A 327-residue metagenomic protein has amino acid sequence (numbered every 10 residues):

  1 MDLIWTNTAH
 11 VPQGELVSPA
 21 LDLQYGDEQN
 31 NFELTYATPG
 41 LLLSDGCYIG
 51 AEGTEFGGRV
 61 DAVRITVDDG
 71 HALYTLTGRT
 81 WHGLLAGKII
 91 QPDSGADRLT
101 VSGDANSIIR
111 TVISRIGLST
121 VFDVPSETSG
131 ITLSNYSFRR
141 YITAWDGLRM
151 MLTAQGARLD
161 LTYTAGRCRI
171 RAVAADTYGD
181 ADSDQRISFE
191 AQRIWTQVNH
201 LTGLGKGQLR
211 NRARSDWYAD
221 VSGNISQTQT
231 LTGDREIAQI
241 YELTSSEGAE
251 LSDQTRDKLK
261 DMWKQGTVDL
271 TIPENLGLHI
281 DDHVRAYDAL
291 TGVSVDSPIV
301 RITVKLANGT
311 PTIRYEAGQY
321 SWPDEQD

Functional and structural regions predicted by a protein language model:
M1-E15: Polar/acidic, low-complexity leader/linker segments enriched in S/T/G and N/D
V11, P19, Q24-G26, L41-L43 (+1 more regions): Hydrophobic beta-strand core residues of beta-sandwich domains
L21-P39, H71-L84, G203, M262-I272 (+2 more regions): Oligomerization/assembly interface segments of phage tail-like spikes and tubes
L34, G78, D93-F122, S137-Y163 (+3 more regions): Amphipathic, non-transmembrane alpha-helical segments in extracytoplasmic/periplasmic proteins
A37-T120: Surface-exposed cap/loop segments at beta↔alpha junctions
I49-G78, D160, R285-E316: Short beta-strand and beta-hairpin "edge-sheet" elements
D68-L73, T80-L85, D123-G207: Short beta-strand-centered interaction patches in the first periplasmic/extracellular domains of large envelope
D97, D176-T310, S321-D327: Acidic, small/polar-enriched beta strand-loop surface segments
